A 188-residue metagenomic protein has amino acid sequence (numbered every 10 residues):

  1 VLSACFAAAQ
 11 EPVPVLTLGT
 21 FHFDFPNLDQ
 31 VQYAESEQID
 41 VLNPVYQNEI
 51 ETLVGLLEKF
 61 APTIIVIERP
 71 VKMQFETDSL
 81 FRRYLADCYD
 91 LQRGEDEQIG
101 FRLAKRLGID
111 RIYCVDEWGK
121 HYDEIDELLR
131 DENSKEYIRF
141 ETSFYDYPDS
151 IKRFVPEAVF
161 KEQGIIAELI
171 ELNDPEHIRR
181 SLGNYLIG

Functional and structural regions predicted by a protein language model:
V1-P14: Bacterial Sec-dependent N-terminal signal peptides
E11-F23, D29: N-terminal regions that are enriched for targeting/export leaders and immediately downstream pro/stem segments
T20, I65, L103: A residue-level signal for conserved active-site and pocket-lining positions in enzyme catalytic cores
D24-V45: Acidic/histidine-rich helix-loop elements that form or flank divalent-metal/phosphate-binding sites at the catalytic
L42-V54, Y84-A86: N-terminal post-signal-peptidase region of extra-cytosolic proteins
L57, A61-I67: Proline-aspartate-enriched helix->loop->beta-strand connector
I67-K72, D116-W118: Short, well-ordered beta-to-alpha junction loops that form the rim of enzyme active sites and present histidine/acidic
T77-G188: Hydrophobic, often amphipathic alpha-helical segments used for membrane interaction and targeting
